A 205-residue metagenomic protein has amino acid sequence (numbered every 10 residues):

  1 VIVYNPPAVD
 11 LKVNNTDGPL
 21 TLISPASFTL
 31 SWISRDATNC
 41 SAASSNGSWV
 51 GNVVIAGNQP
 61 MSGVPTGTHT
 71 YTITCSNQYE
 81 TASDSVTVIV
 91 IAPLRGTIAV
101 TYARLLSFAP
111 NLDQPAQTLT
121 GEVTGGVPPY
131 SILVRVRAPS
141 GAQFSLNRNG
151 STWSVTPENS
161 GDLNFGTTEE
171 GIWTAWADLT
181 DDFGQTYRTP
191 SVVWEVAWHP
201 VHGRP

Functional and structural regions predicted by a protein language model:
V1-I2, A82-V90, P190-V196: C-terminal edge beta-strand
N5-N15, P93-L105, H202-G203: Proline-enriched interdomain boundary motifs that mark the N-terminal boundary and often initiate the first structured
V9, A26-L30, P115-L119: Structural beta-strand segments of beta-rich domains
D17-A26, R104-P115: Short, solvent-exposed loop/linker segments at the N-terminal edge of repeated beta-sheet extracellular domains
S34-A37, T124-P128: Short glycine/proline-centered coil/turn motifs in the loop regions of extracellular beta-sandwich domains
G51-T70, W153-E170: Solvent-exposed segments in extracellular or luminal domains encompassing
N77-S83, F183-R188: Short, exposed coil/turn segments at beta-strand boundaries within extracellular/luminal domains
